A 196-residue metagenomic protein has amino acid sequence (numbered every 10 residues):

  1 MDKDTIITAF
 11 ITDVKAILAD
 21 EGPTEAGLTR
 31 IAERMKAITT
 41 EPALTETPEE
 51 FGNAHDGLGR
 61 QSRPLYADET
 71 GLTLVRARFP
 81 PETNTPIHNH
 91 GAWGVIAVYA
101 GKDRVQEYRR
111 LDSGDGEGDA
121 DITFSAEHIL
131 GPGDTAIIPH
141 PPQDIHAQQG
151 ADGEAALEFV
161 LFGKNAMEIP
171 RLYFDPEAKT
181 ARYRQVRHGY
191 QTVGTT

Functional and structural regions predicted by a protein language model:
M1-A43: N-terminal leader/capping segments at the start of a protein or of a new domain
H55-P81, T135: A short glycine-rich, His/Asp/Glu-containing loop-to-beta-strand
V75-N89, P139-Q143: Conserved short histidine dyad/triad with adjacent acidic residue
A92-L111: Glycine- and acidic-residue-biased ligand/ion/polar-headgroup-sensing regions
V95-A97, G153-E168: A short hydrophobic beta-strand segment most commonly corresponding to one strand of the jelly-roll/cupin
R110-I145: Short acidic-glycine-tyrosine-enriched beta hairpin
A147-D152: Asparagine-centered strand-capping/turn motif at beta-strand->loop junctions
F174-T196: Long hydrophobic alpha-helical segments typical of transmembrane helices together with their membrane-interfacial
